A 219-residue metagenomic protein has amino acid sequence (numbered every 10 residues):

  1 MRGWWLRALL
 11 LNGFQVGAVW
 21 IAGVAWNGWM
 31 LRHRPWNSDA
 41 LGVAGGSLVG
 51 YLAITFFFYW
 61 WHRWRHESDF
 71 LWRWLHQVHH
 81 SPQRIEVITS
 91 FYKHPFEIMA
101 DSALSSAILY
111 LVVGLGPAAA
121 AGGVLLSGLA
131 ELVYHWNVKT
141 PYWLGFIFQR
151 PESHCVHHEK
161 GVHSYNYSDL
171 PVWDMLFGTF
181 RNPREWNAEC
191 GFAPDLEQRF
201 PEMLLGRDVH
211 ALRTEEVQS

Functional and structural regions predicted by a protein language model:
M1-A18, Q77-K93: Juxtamembrane helix-capping/reentrant segments at transmembrane boundaries
M1-A8, V24-D39, E185-E189: Membrane-helix interface linkers and caps
Q15-W26, K93-Y110: Core segments of transmembrane alpha-helices that mediate helix-helix packing or line hydrophobic substrate/ligand
N27-V49, I108-A120: Helix-coil boundary and interhelical linker segments in multi-pass alpha-helical membrane proteins
S38-F70, A120-A121: Membrane-embedded alpha-helical segments that form the functional core of polytopic membrane enzymes, especially those
F57-W60, W64-R65, V78, F96-M99 (+5 more regions): Active-site His/Glu-centered metal-binding helix of metallohydrolases
D69-W72, S81-Y92, L111-G116, S127-S219: Cytosolic/stromal cytosol-facing helical appendages immediately following the last transmembrane segment
